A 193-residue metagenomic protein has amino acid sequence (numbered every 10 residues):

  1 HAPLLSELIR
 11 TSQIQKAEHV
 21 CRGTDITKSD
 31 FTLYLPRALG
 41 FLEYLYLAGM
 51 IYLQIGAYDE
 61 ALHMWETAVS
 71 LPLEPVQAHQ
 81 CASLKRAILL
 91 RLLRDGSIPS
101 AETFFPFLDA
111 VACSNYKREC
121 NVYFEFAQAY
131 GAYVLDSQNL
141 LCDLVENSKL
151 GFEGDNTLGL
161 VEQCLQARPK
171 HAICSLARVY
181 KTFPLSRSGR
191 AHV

Functional and structural regions predicted by a protein language model:
I9-S29, A38-F41, L45, I55-G56: Extended non-membrane alpha-helical scaffolds
E18, F41-R187: Alpha-helical scaffold segments of alpha-solenoid architecture
C21-L33, E66-L73: Amphipathic alpha-helical segments of tetratricopeptide repeats
A191-V193: Conserved small/polar residues in nucleotide/adenosyl-binding loops
